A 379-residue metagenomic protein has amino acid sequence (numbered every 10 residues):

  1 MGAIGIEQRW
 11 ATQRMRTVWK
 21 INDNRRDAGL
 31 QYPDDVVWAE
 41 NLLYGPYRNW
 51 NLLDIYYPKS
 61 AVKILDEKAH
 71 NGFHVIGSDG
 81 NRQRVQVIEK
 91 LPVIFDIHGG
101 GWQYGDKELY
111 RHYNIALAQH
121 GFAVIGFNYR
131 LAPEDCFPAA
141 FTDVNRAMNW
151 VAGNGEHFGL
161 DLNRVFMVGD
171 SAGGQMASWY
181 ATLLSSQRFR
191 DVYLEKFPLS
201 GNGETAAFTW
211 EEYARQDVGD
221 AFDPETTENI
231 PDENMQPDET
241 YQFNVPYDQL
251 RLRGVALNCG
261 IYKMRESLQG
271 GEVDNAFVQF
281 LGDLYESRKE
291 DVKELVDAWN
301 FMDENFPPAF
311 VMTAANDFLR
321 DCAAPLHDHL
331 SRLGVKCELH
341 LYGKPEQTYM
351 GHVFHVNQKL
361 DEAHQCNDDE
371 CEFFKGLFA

Functional and structural regions predicted by a protein language model:
M1-A379: Alpha/beta-hydrolase superfamily serine-hydrolase fold, recognizing
